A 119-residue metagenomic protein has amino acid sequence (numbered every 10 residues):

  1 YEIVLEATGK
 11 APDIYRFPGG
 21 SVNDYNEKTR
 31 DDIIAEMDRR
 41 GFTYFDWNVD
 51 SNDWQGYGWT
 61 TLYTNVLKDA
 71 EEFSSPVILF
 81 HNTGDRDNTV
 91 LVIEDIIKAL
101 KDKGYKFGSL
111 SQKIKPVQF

Functional and structural regions predicted by a protein language model:
Y1-L79, T83-K101, Y105, Q112-F119: Catalytic domains of cell-wall/extracellular-matrix polysaccharide-remodeling enzymes, centered on de-N-acetylation
